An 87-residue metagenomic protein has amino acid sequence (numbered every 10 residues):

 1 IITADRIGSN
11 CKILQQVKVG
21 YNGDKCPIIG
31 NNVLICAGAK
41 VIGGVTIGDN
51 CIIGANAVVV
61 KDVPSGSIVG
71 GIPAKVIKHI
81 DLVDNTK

Functional and structural regions predicted by a protein language model:
I2-A4, G8-Q15, G20-Y21, K25-C26 (+6 more regions): Left-handed beta-helix
V63, I80-D81: Short, flexible helix/strand-to-coil boundary loops that buttress conserved ligand/catalytic motifs in alpha/beta
A74, L82-K87: Terminal amphipathic alpha-helical/low-complexity segments used for targeting or macromolecular assembly
I77: Conserved protein kinase catalytic core
